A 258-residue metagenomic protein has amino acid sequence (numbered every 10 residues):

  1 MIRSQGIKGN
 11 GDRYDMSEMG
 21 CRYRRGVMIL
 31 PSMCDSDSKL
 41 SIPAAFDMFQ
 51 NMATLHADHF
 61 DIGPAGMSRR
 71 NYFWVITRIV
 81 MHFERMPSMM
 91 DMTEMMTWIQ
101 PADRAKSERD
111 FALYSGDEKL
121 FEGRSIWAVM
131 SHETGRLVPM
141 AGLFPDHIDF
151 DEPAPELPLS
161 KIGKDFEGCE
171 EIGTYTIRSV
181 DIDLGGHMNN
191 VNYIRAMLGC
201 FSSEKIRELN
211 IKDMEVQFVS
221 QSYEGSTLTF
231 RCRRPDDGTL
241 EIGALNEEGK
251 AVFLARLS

Functional and structural regions predicted by a protein language model:
I2-I76, R124-I126, S131-N210: Hot-dog-fold acyl-thioester-processing enzymes
S4-R25, V80-D165, F218-E224, R233-S258: HotDog/MaoC-like acyl-thioester-processing domains
T77, S107, K212: Exposed loop/turn and edge beta-strand positions of beta-sandwich/beta-sheet ligand-binding modules
G173-R256: Acidic/His-leaning functional-site neighborhoods
